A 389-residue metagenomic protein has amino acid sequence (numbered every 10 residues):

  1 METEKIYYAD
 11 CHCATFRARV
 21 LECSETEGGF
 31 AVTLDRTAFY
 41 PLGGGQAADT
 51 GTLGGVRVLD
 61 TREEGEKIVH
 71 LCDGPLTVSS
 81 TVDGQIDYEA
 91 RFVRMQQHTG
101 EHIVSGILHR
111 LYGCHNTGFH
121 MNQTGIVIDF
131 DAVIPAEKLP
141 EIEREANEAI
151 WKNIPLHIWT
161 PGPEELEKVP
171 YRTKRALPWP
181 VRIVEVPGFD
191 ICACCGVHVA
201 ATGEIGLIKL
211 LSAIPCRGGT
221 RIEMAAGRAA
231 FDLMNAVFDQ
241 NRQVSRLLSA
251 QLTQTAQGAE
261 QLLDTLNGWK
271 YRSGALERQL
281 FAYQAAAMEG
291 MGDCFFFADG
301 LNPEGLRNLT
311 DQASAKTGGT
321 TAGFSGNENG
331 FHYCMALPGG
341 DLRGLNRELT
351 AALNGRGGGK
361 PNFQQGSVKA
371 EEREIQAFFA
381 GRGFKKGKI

Functional and structural regions predicted by a protein language model:
M1-I389: A glycine- and charged-residue-rich anion-binding loop/surface
